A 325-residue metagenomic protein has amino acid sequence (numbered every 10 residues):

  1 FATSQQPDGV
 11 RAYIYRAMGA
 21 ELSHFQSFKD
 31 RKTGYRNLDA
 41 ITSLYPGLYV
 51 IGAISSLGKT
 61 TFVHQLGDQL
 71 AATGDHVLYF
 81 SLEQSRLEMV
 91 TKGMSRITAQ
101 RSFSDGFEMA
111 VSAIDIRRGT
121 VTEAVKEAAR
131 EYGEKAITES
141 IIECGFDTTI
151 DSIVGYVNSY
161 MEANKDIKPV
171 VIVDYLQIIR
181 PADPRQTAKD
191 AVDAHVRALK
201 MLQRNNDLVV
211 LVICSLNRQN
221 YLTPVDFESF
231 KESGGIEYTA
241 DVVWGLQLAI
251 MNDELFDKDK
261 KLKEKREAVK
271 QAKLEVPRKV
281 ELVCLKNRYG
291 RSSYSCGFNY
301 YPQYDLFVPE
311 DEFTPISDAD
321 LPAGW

Functional and structural regions predicted by a protein language model:
A2-D105, E131: The Walker A/P-loop phosphate-binding site
D8, M109, R130-E134, I150-V171 (+2 more regions): C-terminal regions of RecA-like/P-loop NTPase motor modules
Y35, D39-A40, T73-I167, P181 (+1 more regions): Cytosolic-facing regulatory segments adjacent to core modules
Y49-I51, L78-F80, I142, L211 (+1 more regions): Hydrophobic/aromatic beta-strand patches that form the interior of the parallel beta-sheet core in alpha/beta enzyme
Y79, I172, L208-S215: Structural recognition of the conserved hydrophobic beta-strand(s) that form the central parallel beta-sheet of P-loop
R86-T91, A99-F103, I179-D183, Q219-T223 (+2 more regions): Switch/connector loops and helix/strand junctions flanking conserved nucleotide-binding motifs in nucleotide-processing
I142-G145, P181-D193, Y221-E228: Flexible beta-alpha connector loops of hexameric P-loop NTPases
P169-L208: Helical hairpin unit composed of two closely spaced alpha helices linked by a short loop
